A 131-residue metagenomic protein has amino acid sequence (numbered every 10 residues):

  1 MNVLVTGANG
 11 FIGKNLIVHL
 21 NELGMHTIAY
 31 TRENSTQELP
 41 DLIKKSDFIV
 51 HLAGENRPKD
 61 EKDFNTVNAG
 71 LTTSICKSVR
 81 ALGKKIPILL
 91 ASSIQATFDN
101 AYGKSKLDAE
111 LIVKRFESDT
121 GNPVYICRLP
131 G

Functional and structural regions predicted by a protein language model:
M1, M25-H26, I86, N122: A structural micro-motif
M1-L23: N-terminal Rossmann NAD(P)H-binding glycine-rich loop of SDR-like oxidoreductase domains
L4, I28, Y125: Conserved beta-strand positions in the Rossmann-like core of class I SAM-dependent methyltransferases
T6, I49-A53, I88-S93, C127-L129: SDR active-site strand-loop-helix element
N15, H19, S78, I112: Rossmann-fold NAD(P)-dependent oxidoreductase module
M25-N34: Conserved glycine-rich Rossmann-like NAD(P)H-binding loop of the short-chain dehydrogenase/reductase
S35-S74, S78-R80, I94-F98: NAD(P)H-binding glycine-rich loop region in Rossmannoid oxidoreductase-like domains and their noncatalytic homologs
T73-D108, E117-T120, V124-Y125: Conserved Rossmann-fold NAD(P)-dependent oxidoreductase catalytic core, especially the SDR/UDP-sugar
